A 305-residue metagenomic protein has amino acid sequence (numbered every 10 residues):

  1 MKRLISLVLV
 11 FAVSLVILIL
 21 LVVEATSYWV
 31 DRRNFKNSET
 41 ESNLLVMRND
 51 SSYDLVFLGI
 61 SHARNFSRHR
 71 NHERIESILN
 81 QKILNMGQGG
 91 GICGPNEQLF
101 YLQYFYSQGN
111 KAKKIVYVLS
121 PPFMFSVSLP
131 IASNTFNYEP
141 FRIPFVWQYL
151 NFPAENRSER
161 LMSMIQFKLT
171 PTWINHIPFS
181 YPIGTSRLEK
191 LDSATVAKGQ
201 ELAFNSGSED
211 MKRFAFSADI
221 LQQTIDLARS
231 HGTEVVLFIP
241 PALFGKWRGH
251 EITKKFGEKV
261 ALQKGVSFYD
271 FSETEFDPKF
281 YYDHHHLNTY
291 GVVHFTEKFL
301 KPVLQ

Functional and structural regions predicted by a protein language model:
M1-V16: N-terminal Sec-pathway targeting helices
S14, L18-L84, G89, P95-L99: Membrane/wall-proximal cationic-aromatic binding patches
D54-L55, K114, V236: Structural motif
H62-Y149: Membrane-embedded segments
R64-F66, G91-N96, K212-S217, L243-I252: Acidic-and-aromatic substrate-binding clefts and catalytic sites of carbohydrate-active enzymes
L119, S128, A132-H231: Secreted/periplasmic serine-hydrolase-like ester/acetyl group-modifying domain
E251-L304: C-terminal regions of proteins
